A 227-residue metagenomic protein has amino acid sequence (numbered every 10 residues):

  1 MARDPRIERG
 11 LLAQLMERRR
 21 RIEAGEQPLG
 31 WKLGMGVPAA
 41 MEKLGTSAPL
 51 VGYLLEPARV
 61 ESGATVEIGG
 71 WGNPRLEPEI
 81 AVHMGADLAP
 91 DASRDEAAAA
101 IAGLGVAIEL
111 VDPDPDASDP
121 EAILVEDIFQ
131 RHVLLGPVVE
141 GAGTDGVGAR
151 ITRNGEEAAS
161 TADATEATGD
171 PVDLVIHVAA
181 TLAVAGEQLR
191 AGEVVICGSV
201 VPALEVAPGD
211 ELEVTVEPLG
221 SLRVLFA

Functional and structural regions predicted by a protein language model:
M1-H177, A183-V184, E205-E211, L219-A227: Catalytic-core "active-site belt" of small-molecule-metabolizing enzymes, emphasizing His/Asp/Glu-rich regions
G52, G198-S199: Glycine-centered small-residue hotspots that permit tight backbone geometry or close packing
L134, I196-C197: Short glycine/serine/threonine-biased micro-segments
